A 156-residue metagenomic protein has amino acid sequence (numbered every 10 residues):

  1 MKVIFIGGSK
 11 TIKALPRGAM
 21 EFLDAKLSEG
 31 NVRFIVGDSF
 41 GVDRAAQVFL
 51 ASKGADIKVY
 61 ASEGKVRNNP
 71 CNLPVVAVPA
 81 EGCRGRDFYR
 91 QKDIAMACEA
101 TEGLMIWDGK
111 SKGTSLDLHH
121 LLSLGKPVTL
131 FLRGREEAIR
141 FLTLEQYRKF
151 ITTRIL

Functional and structural regions predicted by a protein language model:
M1-K10: Short, hydrophobic/glycine-enriched beta-strand segments
T11-I151: Acidic/glycine-enriched connector segments
